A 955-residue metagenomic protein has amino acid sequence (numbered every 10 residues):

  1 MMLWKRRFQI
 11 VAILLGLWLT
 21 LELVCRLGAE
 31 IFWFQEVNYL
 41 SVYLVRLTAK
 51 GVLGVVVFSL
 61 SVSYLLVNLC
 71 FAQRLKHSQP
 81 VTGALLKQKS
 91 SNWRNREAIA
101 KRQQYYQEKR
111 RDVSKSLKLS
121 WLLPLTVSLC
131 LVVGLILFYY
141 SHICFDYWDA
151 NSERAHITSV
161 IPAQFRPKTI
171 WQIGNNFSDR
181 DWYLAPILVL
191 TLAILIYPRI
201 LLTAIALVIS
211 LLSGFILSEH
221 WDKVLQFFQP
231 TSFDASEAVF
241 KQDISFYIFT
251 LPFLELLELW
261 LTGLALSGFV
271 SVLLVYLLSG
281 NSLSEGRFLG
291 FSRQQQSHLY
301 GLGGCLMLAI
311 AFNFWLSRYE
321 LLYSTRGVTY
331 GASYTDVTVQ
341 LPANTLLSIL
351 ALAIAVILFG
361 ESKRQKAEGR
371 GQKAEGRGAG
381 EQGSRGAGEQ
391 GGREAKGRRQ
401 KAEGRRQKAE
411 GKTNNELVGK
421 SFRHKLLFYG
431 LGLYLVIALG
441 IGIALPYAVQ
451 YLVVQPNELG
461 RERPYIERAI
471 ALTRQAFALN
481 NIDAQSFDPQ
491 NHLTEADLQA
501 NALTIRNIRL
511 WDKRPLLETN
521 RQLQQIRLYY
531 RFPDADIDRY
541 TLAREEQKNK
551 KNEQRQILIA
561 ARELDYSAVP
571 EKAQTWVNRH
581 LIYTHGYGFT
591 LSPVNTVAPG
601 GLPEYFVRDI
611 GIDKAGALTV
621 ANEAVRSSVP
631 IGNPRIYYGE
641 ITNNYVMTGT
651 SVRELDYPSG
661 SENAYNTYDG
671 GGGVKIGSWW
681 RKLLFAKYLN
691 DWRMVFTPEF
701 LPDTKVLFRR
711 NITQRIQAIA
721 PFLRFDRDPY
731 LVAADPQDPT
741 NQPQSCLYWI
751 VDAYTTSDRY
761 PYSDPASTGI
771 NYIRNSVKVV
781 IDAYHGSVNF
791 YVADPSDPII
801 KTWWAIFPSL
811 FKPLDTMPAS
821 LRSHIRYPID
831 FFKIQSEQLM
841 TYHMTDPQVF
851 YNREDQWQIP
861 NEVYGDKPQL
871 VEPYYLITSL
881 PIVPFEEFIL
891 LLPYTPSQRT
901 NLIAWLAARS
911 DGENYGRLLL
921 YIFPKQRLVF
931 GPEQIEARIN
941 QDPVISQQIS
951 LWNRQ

Functional and structural regions predicted by a protein language model:
W4, I10-Q35, S41-V45, A49-K366 (+1 more regions): Soluble extracytoplasmic regions of secretory-pathway and membrane proteins
A367-G419: Short, C-terminally biased terminal segments at protein or domain edges
